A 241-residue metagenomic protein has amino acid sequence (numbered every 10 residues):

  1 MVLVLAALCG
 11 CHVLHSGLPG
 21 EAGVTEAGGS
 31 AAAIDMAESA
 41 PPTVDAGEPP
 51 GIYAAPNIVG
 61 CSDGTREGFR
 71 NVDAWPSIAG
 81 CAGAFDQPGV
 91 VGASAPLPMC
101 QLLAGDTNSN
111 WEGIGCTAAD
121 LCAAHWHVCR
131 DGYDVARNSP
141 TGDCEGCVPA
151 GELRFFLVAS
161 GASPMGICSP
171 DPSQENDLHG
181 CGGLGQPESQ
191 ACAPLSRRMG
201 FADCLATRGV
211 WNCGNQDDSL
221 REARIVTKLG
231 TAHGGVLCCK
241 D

Functional and structural regions predicted by a protein language model:
M1-L3: Bacterial N-terminal signal peptides that target proteins for export
A6-G51: Ser/Thr-rich, Pro/Gly/Ala-heavy low-complexity intrinsically disordered linkers and tails of secreted extracellular
G17, E67, Q87, D106 (+8 more regions): Secreted/processed peptides and extracellular or luminal domains of membrane proteins
L18, A40-P41, E48-P49, A55 (+7 more regions): Intrinsic-disorder/low-complexity coil detector
E26-A27, D45, P50, A84 (+9 more regions): Generic detector of bulky aromatic hydrophobic side chains
G47-S109: Secreted, propeptide-processed cysteine-rich mini-domains
A54-D63, E67, P76-G83, G115 (+6 more regions): Short, structured beta-strand segments at or near domain termini in extracellular proteins/domains
N110-G182: Conserved hydrophobic ligand-interaction patch in extracellular adhesion modules
